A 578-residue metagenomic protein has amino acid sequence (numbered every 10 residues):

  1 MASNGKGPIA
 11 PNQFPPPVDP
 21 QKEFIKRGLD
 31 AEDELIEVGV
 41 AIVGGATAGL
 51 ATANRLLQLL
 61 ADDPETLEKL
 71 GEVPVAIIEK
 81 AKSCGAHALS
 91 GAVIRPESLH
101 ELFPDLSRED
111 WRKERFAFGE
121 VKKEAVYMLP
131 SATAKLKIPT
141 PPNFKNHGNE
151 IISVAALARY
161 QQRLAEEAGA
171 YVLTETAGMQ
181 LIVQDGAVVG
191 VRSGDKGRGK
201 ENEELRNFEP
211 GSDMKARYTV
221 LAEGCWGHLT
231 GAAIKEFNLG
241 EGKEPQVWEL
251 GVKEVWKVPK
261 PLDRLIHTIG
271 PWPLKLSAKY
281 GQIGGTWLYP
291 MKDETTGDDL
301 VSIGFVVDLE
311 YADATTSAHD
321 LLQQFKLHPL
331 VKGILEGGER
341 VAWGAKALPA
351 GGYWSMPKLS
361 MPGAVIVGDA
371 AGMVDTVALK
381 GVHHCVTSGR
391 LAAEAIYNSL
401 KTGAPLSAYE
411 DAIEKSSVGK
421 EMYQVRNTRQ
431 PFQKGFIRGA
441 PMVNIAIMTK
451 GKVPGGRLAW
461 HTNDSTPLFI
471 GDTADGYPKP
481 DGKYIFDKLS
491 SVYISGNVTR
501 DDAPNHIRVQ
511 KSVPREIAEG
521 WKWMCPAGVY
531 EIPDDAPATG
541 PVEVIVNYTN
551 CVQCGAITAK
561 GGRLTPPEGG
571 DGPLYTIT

Functional and structural regions predicted by a protein language model:
M1-A41, R55-P74, R198, S491-R515 (+2 more regions): Extreme N-terminal leader/targeting segments of oxidoreductases
G44-A46, K80, V154: Glycine-rich Rossmann-fold phosphate-binding loop(s) that bind the pyrophosphate of adenine dinucleotide cofactors
G49: N-terminal Rossmann-fold NAD(P) dinucleotide-binding loop
R55, L59, G71-S131: N-terminal FAD cofactor-binding segment of flavoenzymes
Q58, L67-G71, A155, L164-G333 (+1 more regions): Predominantly flavin-linked oxidoreductase catalytic cores and closely associated redox partners
G71-E72, G372-A378, R390, E394-I437 (+2 more regions): Active-site-proximal substrate-binding core of FAD-dependent oxidoreductases
A345-T376, S490-D502, S512-M524, E531: FAD-binding beta-loop-beta segment adjacent to the flavin cofactor pocket
A518-T578: Iron-sulfur cluster-binding cysteine motifs and their immediate structural context in ferredoxin-like electron-transfer
